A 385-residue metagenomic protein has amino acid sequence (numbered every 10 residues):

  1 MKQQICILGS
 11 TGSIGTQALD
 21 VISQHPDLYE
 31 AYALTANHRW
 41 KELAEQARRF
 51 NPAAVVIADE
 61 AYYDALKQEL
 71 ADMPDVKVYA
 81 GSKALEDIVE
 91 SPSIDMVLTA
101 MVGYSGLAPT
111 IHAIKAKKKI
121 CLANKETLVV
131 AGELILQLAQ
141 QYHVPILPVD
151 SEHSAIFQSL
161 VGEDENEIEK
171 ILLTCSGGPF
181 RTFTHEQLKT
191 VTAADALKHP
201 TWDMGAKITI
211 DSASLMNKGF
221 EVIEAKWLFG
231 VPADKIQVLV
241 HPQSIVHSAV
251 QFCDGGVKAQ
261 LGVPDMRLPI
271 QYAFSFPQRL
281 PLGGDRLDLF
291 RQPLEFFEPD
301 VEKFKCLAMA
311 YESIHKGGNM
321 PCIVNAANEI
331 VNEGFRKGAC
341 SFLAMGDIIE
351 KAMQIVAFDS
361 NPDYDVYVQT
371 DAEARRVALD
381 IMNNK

Functional and structural regions predicted by a protein language model:
M1-K385: Catalytic, metal-anchored helix/loop core of enzyme active sites in primary metabolism
